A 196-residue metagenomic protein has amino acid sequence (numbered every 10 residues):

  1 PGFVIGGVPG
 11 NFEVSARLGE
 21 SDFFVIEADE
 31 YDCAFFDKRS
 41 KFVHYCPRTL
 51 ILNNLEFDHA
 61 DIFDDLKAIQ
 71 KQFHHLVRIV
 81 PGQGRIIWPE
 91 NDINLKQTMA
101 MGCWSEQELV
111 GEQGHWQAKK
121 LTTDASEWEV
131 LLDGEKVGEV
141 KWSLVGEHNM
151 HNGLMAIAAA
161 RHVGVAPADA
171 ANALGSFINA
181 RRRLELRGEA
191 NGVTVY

Functional and structural regions predicted by a protein language model:
P1-N11: Short beta-strand-centered segment that lines the nucleotide-binding/catalytic pocket of NTP-utilizing
G6, A28-E30: Glycine-rich His-Gly loop
N11-E13, V25, D32, P47-Y196: Acidic, Mg2+-coordinating active-site environments of NTP-dependent enzymes
R17-E20: Conserved motor-coupling elements within RecA-like helicase/translocase cores
D32-C46: Switch II of P-loop NTPase G domains
